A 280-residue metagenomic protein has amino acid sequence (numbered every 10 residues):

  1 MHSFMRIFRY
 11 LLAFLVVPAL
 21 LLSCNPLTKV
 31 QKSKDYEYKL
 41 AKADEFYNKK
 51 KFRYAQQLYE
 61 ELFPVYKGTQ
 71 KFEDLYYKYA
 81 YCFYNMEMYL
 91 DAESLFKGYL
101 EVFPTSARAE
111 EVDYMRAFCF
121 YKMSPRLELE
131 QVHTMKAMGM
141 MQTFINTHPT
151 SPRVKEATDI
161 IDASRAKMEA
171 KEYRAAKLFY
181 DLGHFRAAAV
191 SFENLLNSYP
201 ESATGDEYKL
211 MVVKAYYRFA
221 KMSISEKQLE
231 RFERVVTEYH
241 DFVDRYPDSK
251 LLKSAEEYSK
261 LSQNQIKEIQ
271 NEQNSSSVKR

Functional and structural regions predicted by a protein language model:
H2-F4, L20-R280: Acidic, polar-rich low-complexity tracts and alpha-helical solenoid repeat scaffolds
H2-L12: Bacterial N-terminal signal peptides that target proteins for export
L12-L20: Bacterial N-terminal signal peptides
